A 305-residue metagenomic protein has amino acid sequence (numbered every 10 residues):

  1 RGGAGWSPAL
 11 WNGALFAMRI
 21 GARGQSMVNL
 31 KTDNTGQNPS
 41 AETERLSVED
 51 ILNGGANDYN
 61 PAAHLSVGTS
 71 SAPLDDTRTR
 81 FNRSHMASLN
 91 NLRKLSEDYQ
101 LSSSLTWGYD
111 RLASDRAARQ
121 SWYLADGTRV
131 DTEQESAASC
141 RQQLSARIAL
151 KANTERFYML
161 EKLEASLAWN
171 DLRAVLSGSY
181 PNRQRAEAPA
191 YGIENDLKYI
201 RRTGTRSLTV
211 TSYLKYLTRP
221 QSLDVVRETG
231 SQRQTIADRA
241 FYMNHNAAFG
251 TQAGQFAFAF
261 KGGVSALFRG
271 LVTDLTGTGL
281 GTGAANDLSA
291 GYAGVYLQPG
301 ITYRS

Functional and structural regions predicted by a protein language model:
R1-N170, Q184-Y213, A248-F260: Membrane-proximal, glycine/serine-rich, low-complexity loop/turn segments characteristic of large bacterial
Q37-A41, R111-R116, N170-L176, R219-V225 (+1 more regions): Outer-membrane beta-barrel proteins
L46-V48, D224-E228: Short, charged low-complexity intrinsically disordered segments located at boundaries of structured domains
A62-V67, S121-A125, D171-A174, Q221-V225 (+3 more regions): Short amphipathic alpha-helical segments, especially helix-boundary/capping motifs
P73-T77, D126-S136, L176-A186, R227-I236 (+1 more regions): Extracellular loop and loop/strand-boundary signature of outer-membrane beta-barrel proteins
S96-E97, V175-S177: Polar low-complexity intrinsically disordered regions
E135-R147, E187-R202, R233-S305: Outer-membrane beta-barrel transmembrane domain signature of Gram-negative proteins, especially the mid-to-C-terminal
K215-L217, S265: Soluble C-terminal extramembrane regulatory/interaction domains of multi-pass membrane proteins
